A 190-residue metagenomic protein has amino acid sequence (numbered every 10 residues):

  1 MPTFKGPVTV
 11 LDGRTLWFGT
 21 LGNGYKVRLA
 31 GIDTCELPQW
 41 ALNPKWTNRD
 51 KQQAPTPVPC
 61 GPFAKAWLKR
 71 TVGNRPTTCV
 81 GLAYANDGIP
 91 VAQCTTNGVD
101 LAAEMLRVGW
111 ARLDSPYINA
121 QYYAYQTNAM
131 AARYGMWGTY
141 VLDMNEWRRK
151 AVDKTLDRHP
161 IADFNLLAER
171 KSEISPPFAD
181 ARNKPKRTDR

Functional and structural regions predicted by a protein language model:
M1-V108: Electropositive
L29, M105, A129, S175-P176: Bulky hydrophobic/aromatic "packing anchor" residues in well-ordered structure
W40-A41, G135-G138: A structural motif
L42-Q52, A120-N128, D180-R190: Short, polar loop/linker segments at the starts of domains and inter-domain junctions
A54, Q93, N97, Q126 (+2 more regions): Short alpha-helical interface elements
G61-A66, G73, Q121-Y134, R158 (+1 more regions): Charged, low-complexity, helix-prone segments enriched in Lys/Glu/Asp/Gln
D87-M136: Conserved beta-structured recognition patch
R112-Y117, G138-R190: Mature, structured domains enriched in cysteine- and short glycine motifs
